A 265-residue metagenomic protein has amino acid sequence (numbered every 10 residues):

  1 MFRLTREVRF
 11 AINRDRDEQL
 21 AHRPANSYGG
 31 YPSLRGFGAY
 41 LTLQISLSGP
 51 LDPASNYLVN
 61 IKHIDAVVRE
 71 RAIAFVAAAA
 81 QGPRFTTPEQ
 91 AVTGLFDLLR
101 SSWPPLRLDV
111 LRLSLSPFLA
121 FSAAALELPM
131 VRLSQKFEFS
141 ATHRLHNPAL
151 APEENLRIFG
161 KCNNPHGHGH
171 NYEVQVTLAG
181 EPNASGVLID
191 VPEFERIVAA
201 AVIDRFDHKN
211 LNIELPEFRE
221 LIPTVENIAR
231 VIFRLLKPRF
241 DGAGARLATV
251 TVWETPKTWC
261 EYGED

Functional and structural regions predicted by a protein language model:
M1-D265: Charge-rich, low-complexity N-terminal segments
